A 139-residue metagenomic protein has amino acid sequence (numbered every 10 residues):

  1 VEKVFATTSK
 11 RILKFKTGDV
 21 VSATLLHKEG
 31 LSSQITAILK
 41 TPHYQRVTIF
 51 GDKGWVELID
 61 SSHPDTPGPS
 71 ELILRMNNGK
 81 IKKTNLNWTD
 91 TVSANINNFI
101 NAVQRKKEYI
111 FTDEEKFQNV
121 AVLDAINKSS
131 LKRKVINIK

Functional and structural regions predicted by a protein language model:
V1-P64, N95-E108: Contiguous beta-strand/loop segments that form the cofactor/metal-binding neighborhood of enzyme cores
L25-E29, I73-K80: Short acidic, glycine-rich loop/turn motifs
K28, N98-K139: C-terminal helix-rich "cap/oligomerization" subdomain common to oxidoreductases
L39-T41, W88, E115: Structured beta->alpha junctions
H43, T66-G68, K132: Short loop/turn segments at connectors of secondary-structure elements within structured domains
V47, P64-N77: Short polybasic amphipathic segments
K82-L86, I136-I138: Generic detection of short hydrophobic beta-strand segments and adjacent strand-loop junctions
T84-N97: Active-site loop of classical SDR/Rossmann-like NAD(P)-dependent oxidoreductases, centered on the catalytic Tyr-X3-Lys
